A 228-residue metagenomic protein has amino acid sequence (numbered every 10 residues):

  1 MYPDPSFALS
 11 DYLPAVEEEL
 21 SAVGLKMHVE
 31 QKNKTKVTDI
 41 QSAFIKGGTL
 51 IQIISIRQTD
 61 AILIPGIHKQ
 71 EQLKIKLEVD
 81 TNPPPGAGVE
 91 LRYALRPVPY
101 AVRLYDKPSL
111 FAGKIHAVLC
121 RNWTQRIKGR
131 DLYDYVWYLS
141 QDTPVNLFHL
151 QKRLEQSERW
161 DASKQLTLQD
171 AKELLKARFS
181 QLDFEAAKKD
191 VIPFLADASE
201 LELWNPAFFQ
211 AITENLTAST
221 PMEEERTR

Functional and structural regions predicted by a protein language model:
P3-R228: Structured mid-to-C-terminal alpha-helical surface segments
